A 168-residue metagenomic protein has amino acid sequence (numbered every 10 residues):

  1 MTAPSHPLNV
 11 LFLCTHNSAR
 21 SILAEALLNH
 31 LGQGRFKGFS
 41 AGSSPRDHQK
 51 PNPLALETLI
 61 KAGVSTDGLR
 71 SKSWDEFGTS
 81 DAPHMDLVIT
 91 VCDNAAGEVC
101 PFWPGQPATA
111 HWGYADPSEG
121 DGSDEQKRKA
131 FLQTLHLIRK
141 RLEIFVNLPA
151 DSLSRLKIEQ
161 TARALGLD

Functional and structural regions predicted by a protein language model:
T2-T79: Conserved active-site segments centered on acidic
S18, D93-A96, D116: Short glycine-rich anion-binding loops that position phosphate/pyrophosphate groups of nucleotides and phosphorylated
T66, A95-V99: Glycine-rich nucleotide phosphate-binding loop and flanking beta-alpha elements of Rossmann-like dinucleotide-binding
P83-H84: Alpha-helix C-terminal capping/helix-to-coil transition sites in glycosyltransferase folds
L87: Short, Asp-centered acidic motifs that coordinate Mg2+ and/or phosphate in catalytic or ligand-binding sites
T90-V91, H111: Redox-cofactor binding/interface segments in oxidoreductases and associated redox assembly factors
V99-D168: Phosphate-binding/catalytic loops
